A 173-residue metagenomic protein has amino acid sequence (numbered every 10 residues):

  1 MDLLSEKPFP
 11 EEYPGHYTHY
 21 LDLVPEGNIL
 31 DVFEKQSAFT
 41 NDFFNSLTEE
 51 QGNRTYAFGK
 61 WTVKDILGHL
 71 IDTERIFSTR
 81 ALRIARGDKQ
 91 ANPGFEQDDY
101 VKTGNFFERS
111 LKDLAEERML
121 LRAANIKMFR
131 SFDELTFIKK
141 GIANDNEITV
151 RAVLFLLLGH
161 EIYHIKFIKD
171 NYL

Functional and structural regions predicted by a protein language model:
M1-T18, N53-Q97, A123-I126, I138-L173: Short, contiguous alpha-helical
L4-S5, D22, D31, T48 (+2 more regions): Compositionally biased amphipathic helical and low-complexity segments enriched in hydrophobic
L21-G59: Short, contiguous, helix-prone interaction/anchoring segments in small proteins
D22-E26, G104-E108, N146-V150: A short, mixed-charge helix-start or loop-turn motif at secondary-structure junctions
D31-F43, R80, V101-F137: Acidic/histidine-rich alpha-helical segments that form the ligand environment of transition-metal centers
